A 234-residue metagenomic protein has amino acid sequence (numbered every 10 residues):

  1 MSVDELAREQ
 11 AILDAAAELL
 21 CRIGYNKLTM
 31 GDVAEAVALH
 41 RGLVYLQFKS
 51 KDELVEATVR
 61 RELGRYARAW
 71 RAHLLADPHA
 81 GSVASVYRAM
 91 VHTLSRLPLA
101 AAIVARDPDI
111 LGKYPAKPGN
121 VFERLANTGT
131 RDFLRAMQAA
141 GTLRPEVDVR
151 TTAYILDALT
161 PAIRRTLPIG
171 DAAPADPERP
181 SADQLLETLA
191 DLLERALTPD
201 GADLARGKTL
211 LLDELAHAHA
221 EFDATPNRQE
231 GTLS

Functional and structural regions predicted by a protein language model:
R8-A16, V33-A34, L54, T58-Y66 (+2 more regions): Generic hydrophobic, amphipathic alpha-helix propensity
A11, L19-E53, A57: Helix-turn-helix
A15-L19, T93, L159: Short amphipathic alpha-helical elements of helix-turn-helix/winged-helix folds
A57, R68-A102, R106, V149 (+2 more regions): Hydrophobic alpha-helical connector segments
A84-R106, N120-D132, D157, R164 (+1 more regions): Helical hydrophobic small-molecule/effector-binding pocket
V104-K113, A173: Short linear capping/connector segments at secondary-structure termini
K113-T142, V147-R165, Q184-E187, D191: Amphipathic alpha-helical packing segments from all-alpha helical-bundle domains
T128-A140, R165, I169-S234: C-terminal peripheral helix-coil segments that are non-catalytic and often amphipathic
